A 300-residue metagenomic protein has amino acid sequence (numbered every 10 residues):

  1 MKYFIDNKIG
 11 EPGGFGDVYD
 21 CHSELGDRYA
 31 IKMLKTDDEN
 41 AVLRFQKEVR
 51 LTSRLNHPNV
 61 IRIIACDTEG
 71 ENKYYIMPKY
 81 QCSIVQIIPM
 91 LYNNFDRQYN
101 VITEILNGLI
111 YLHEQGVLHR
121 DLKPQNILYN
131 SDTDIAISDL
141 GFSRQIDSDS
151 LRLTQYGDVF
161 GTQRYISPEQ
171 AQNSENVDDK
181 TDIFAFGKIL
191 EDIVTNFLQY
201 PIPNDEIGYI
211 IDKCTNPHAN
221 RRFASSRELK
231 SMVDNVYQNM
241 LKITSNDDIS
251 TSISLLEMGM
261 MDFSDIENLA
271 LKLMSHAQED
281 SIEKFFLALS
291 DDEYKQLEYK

Functional and structural regions predicted by a protein language model:
K35, E39-R54: AlphaC helix of the eukaryotic protein kinase fold
R62-K73: Short beta-strand micro-motifs within the conserved protein kinase catalytic domain, predominantly in the N-lobe
I84-N94: AlphaC helix of the protein kinase catalytic domain
V101-I102: Activation segment signature within eukaryotic-like protein kinase domains
H113-N130: Catalytic-loop of the protein kinase fold
L153-Q170: Conserved activation segment of eukaryotic-like protein kinases, specifically the C-terminal portion of the activation
L241-K300: Regulatory extensions appended to serine/threonine kinase catalytic cores
